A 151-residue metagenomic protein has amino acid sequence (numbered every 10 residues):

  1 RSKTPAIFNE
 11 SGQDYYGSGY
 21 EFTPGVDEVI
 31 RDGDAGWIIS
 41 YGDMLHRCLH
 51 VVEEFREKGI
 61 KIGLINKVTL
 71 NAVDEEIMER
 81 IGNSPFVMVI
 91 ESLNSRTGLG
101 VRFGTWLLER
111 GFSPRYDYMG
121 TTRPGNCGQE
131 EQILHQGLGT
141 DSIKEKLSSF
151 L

Functional and structural regions predicted by a protein language model:
R1-L151: Thiamine diphosphate
